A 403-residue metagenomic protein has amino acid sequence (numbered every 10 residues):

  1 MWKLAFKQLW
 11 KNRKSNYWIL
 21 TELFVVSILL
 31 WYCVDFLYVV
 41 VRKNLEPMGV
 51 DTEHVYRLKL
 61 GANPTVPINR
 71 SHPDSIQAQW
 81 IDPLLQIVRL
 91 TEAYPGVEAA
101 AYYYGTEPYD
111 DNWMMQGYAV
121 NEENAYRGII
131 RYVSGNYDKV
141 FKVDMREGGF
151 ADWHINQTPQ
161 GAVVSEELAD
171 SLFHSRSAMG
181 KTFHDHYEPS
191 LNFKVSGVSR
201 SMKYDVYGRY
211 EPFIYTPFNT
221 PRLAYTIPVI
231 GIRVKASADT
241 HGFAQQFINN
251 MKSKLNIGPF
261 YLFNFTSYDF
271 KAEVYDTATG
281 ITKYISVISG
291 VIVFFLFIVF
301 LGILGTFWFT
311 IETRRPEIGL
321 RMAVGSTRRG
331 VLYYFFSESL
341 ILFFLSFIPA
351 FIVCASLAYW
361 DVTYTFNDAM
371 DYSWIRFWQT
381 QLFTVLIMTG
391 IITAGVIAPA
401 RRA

Functional and structural regions predicted by a protein language model:
W2-K7, V40-K43, Q379-A403: C-terminal membrane-exit region of the final transmembrane helix in multipass inner-membrane proteins
K11, L255-V291, T313, A358-F383: Membrane-helix entry/capping segments
K14-V39, G280-P316, F343-V353, I387-A394: Hydrophobic alpha-helical transmembrane segments of multi-pass inner-membrane transport and secretion
V34-N124: Membrane-proximal extracellular/periplasmic loop immediately following the first transmembrane helix
P67-P83, N124-G128, N156-Q160, S201-E211 (+1 more regions): Solvent-exposed, non-transmembrane alpha-helical starts
N124-F213: Hydrophobic secondary-structure segments that place a key small or acidic residue at a functional site
E166-E167, S190-I285: "Rare, low-scoring activations can occur in soluble or secreted enzymes where short amphipathic helices or signal
F295, P316-V362, Q379-F383, I387-I392: Transmembrane alpha-helical interface segments in multi-pass membrane proteins
